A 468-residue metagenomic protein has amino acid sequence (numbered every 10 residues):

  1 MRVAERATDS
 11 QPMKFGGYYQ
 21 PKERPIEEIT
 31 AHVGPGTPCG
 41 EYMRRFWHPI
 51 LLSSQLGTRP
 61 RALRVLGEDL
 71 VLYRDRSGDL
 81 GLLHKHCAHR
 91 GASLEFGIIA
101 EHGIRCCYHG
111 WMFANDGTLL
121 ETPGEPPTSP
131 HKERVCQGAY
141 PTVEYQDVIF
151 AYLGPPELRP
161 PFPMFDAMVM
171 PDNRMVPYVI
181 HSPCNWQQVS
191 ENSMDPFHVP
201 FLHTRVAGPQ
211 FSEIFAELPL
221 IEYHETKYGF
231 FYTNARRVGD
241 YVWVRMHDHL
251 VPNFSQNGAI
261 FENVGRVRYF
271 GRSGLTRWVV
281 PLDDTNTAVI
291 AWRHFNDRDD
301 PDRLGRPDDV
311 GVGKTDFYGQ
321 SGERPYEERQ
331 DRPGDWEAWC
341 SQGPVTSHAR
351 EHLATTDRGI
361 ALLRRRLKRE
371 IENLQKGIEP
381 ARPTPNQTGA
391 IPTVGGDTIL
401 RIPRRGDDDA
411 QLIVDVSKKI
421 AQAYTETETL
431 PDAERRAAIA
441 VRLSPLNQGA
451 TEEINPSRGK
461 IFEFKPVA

Functional and structural regions predicted by a protein language model:
M1-A100, E121, P130-L158: N-terminal pre-ligand scaffold of iron-sulfur
R2-Q11, D79, F150, P156-A468: C-terminal catalytic domain of Rieske-type non-heme iron oxygenases
C87, C106-H109: Short cysteine clusters
S93-L94, M112, R277: Histidine-centered metal-chelating micro-motifs
F96, L119-P127, G154, M164-M168 (+1 more regions): N-terminal leader/presequence-like segments
E101-C107, L120-P130, E328: Short cysteine/histidine-rich metal-coordination sites, predominantly Zn2+-binding motifs
Y108, F113-T118, Y140: Hydrophobic or amphipathic alpha-helical targeting/insertion segments
